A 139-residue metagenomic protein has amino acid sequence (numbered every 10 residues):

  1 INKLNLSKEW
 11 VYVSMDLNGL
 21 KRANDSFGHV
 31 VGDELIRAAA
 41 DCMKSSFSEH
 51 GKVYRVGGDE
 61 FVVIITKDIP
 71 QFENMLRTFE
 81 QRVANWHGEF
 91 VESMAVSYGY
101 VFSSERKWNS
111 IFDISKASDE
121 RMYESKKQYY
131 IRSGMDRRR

Functional and structural regions predicted by a protein language model:
I1-V11, N18-S48, Y54-G58, V62-V63 (+4 more regions): Conserved long alpha-helical elements within nucleotide-processing catalytic cores of c-di-GMP signaling and class III
K8, E49, E92-V96: Residue-level signal for beta-strand positions within conserved beta-sheet cores that form or flank
Y12, F61, V96-Y100: A structural signal for short, well-ordered beta-strand segments
V13, Q128, R139: Active-site core of bacterial EAL-family cyclic-dinucleotide phosphodiesterase domains
H29, E73-E80, A84, F102-I131: Catalytic-core segments of nucleotide cyclases and related cyclic-nucleotide turnover enzymes
R55-V56, V83-G99, R132-R137: Catalytic core regions of nucleotide second-messenger enzymes
V63-D68, F102-S104: Short beta-strand-to-loop capping motifs
